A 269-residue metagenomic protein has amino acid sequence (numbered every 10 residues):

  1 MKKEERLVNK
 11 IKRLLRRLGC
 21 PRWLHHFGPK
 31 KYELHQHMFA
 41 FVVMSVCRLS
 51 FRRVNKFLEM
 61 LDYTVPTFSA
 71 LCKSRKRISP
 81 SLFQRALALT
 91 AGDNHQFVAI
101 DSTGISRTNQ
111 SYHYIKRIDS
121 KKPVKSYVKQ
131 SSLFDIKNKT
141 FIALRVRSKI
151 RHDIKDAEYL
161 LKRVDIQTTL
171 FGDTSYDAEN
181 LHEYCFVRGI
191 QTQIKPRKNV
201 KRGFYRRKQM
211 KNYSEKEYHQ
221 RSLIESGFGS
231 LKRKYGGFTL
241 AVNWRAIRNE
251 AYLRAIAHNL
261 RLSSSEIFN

Functional and structural regions predicted by a protein language model:
M1-F27: Basic, low-complexity segments
R6-K10, F27-R52, P80-V187, Q191 (+1 more regions): Polybasic low-complexity intrinsically disordered regions
E33-F39, L223, G227, N249-Y252: Catalytic-loop motifs flanking and including active-site residues across diverse enzymes
S50-T64: DNA-recognition alpha helix
R52, K56, K73, G229: DNA-binding alpha-helical recognition surfaces that contact promoter or target DNA
T64-P80: Major-groove recognition helix of helix-turn-helix-like DNA-binding domains
T169, T174-A241: Helix-centered, glycine/charged polyanion-binding patches within enzymatic domains that contact phosphate-containing
V242-N269: Charge-patterned, long linear interaction tracts outside catalytic cores
